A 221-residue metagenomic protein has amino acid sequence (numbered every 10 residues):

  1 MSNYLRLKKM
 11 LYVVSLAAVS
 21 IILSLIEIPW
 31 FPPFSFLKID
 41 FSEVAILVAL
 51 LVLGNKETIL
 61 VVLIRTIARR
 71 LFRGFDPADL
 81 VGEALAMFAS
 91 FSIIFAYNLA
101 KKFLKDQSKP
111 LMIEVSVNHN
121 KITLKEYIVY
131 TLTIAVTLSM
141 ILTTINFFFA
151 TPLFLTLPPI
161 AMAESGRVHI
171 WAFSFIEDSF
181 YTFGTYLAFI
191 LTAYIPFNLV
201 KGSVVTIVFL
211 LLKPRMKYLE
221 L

Functional and structural regions predicted by a protein language model:
M1-L221: Loop-helix junctions at membrane interfaces
